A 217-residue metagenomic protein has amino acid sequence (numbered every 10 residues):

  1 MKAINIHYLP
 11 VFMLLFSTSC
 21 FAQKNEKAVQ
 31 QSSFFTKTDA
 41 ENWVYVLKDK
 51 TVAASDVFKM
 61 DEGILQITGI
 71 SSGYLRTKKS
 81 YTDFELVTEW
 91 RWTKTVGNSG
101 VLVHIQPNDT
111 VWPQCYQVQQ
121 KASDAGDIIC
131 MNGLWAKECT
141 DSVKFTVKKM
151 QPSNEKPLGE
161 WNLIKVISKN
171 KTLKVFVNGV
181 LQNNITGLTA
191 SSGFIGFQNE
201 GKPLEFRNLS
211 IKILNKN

Functional and structural regions predicted by a protein language model:
M1-K27: Bacterial Sec-dependent N-terminal signal peptides
Q23-N217: Carbohydrate-interacting regions of secretory-pathway proteins
